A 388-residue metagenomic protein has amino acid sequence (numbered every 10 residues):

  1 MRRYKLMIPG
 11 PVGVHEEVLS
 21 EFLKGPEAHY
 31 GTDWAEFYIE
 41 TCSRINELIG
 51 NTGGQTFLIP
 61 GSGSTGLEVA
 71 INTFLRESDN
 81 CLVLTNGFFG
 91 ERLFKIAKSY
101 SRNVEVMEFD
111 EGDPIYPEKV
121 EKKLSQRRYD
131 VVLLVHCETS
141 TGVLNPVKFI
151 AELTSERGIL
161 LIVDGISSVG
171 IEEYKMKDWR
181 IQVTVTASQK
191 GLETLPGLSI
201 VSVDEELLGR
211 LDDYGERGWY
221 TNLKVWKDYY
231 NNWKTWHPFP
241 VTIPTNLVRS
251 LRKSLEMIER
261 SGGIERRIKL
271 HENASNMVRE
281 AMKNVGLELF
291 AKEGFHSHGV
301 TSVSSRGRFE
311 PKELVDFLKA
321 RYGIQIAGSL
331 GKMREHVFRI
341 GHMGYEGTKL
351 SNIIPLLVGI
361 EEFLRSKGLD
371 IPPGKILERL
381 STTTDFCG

Functional and structural regions predicted by a protein language model:
M1, K332, H336-G388: PLP-dependent enzyme catalytic core of the Aspartate aminotransferase-like
R2-P60, S64: A glycine-/small-polar-enriched, mobile loop at the entrance of the PLP active site in fold-type I
G13-V14, Q189-E280, C387: Active-site C-terminal subdomain of aminotransferase-like
G54-L82, N86, G90-F94: Conserved beta-loop-alpha segment that forms the PLP phosphate-binding cup at the N-terminus of a helix
I115-G170, V183, G191: Active-site phosphate-binding strand-loop segment of PLP-dependent enzymes
K177-Q189: Conserved active-site segment immediately N-terminal to the catalytic lysine that forms the internal aldimine
E288-R321: Conserved PLP-binding catalytic core of the aspartate aminotransferase-like
